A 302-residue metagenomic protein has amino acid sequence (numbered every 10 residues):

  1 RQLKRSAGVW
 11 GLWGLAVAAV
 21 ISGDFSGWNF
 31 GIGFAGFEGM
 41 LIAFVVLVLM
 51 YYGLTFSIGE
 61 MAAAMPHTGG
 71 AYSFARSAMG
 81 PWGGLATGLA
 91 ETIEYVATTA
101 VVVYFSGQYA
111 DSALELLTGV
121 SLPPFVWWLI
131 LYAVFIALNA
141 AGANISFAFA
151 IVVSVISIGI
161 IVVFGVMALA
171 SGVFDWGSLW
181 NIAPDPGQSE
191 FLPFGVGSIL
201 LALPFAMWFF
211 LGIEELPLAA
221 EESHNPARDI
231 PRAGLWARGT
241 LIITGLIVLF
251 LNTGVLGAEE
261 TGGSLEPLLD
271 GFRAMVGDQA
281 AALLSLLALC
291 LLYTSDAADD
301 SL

Functional and structural regions predicted by a protein language model:
R1-L41, Y51-F56, T68: Membrane-interface "cap" regions at the ends of multi-pass membrane proteins
V17, V46-G53, T99, S157-L169 (+1 more regions): Selective recognition of specific alpha-helical transmembrane segments in multi-pass small-molecule
G27-W28, L41-Y104: Juxtamembrane transmembrane-helix boundary signature
F30-G31, E60, Y72-S77, I199-D229 (+2 more regions): Helix-loop junctions at the membrane interface of multi-pass solute transporters
F56-G59, A86-I145, L291-L292: Helix-loop-helix module between adjacent transmembrane segments
S73-F74, G80, D111-L117, A233-L292: TM-loop-TM module centered on a large, flexible mid-protein loop between adjacent transmembrane helices in multi-pass
P124-N181, L211, G234-R238: Membrane-interface loop-to-helix entry segments
Y293-D300: Conserved small/polar residues in nucleotide/adenosyl-binding loops
